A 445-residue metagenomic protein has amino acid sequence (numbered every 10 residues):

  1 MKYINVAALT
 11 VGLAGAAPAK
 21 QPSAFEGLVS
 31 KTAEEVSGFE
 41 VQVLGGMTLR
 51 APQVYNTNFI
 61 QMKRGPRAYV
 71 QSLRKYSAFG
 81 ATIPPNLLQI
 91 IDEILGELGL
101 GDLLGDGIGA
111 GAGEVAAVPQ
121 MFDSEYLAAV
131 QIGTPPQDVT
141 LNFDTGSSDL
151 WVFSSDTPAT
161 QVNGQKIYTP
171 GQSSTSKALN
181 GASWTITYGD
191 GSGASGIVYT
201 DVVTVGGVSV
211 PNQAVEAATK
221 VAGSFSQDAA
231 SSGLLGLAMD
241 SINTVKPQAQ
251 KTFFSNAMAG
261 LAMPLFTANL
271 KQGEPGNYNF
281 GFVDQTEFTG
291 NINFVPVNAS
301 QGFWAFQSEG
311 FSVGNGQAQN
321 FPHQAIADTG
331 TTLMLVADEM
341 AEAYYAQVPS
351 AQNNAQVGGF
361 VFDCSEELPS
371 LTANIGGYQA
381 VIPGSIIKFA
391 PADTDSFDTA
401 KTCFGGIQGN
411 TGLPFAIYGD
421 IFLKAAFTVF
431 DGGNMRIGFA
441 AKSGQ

Functional and structural regions predicted by a protein language model:
K2-V139, V295: Disordered propeptide/prodomain
A17-P52, F59-M62, V70, S77 (+1 more regions): Aspartic protease catalytic domain
G105-V115, Q120-Q213, A217-T219, L368 (+1 more regions): Signature of the N-terminal lobe/flap region of pepsin-like aspartyl proteases
Y126-Q172, V203, A230, L234-A238 (+3 more regions): Aspartyl protease active-site motif detector
V130-Q137, T204-P211, A262-P264, G314-Q319 (+1 more regions): Short strand-coil-strand connectors
T145-L150, D156-A159, G193, K220-G223 (+7 more regions): Solvent-exposed loop/turn segments at secondary-structure junctions within structured extracellular/periplasmic domains
P211-T289, K388-G444: Glycine-rich flap/beta-hairpin and adjacent strands of clan AA aspartyl proteases
N277-P322: Flexible, small-/acidic-enriched active-site or ligand-binding loops
